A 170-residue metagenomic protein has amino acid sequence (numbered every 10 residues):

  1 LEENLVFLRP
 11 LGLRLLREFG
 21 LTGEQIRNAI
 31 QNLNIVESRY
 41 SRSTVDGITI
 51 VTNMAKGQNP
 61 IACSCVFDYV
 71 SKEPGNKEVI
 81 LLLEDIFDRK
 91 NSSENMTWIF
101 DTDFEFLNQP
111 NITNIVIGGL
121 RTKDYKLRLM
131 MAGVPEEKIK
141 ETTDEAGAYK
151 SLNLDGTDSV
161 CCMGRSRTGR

Functional and structural regions predicted by a protein language model:
L1-L11, E37-S38: Short glycine/threonine-rich catalytic loop with a Thr-x-Gly-x-Asp
R17-T22, N28-R170: ATP-dependent carboxylate-amine ligase
